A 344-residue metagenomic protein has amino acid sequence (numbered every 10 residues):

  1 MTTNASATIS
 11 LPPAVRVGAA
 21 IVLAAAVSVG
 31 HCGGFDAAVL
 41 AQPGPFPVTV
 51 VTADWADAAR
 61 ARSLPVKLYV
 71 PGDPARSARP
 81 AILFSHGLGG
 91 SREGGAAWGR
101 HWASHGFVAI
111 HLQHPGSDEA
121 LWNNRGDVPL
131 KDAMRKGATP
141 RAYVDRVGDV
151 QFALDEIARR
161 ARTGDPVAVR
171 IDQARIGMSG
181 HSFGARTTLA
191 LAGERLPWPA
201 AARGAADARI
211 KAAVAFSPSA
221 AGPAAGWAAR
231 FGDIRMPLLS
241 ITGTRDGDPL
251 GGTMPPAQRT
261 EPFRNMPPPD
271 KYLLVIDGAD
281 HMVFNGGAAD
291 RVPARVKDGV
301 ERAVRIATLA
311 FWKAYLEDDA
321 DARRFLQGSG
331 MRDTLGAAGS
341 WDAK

Functional and structural regions predicted by a protein language model:
T3-A19: Bacterial N-terminal signal peptides that target proteins for export
G18-G30: Bacterial N-terminal signal peptides
G33-S77: N-terminal cap/lid segment of alpha/beta-hydrolase-fold proteins
A59-I171: Serine-hydrolase catalytic machinery in alpha/beta-hydrolase-like enzymes
F84-L88, H181-S182, P218, G243-T244: Glycine-rich His-Gly loop
A153-D233: Primarily recognizes the serine-hydrolase "nucleophile elbow" in alpha/beta-hydrolase and SGNH/GDSL folds
A200-G278: The feature captures the conserved acid-bearing segment of alpha/beta-hydrolase catalytic domains
P269, D277-K344: Alpha/beta-hydrolase-fold serine-hydrolase catalytic core, especially in secreted/extracellular enzymes
